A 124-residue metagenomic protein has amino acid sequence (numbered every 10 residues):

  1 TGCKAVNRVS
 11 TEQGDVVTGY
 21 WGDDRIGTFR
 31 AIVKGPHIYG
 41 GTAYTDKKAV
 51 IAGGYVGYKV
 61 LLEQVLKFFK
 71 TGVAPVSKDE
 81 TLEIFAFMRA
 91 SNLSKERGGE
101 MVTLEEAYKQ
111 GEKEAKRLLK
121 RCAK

Functional and structural regions predicted by a protein language model:
T1-P36, D79-A86: Rossmann-like dinucleotide-binding domain that binds NAD(P)(H)
G2, D23, A49-L61, R97-E106 (+1 more regions): Short secondary-structure transition/capping segments
G14, V60, Q110-G111: A short acidic, often aromatic-flanked loop/helix-cap motif at beta-alpha or helix-coil junctions that lines enzyme
V17-K47, I51-L62: C-terminal substrate-binding/catalytic lobe of Rossmann-fold NAD(P)-dependent oxidoreductases
T45-V50, L66-A74: Short, local alpha-helical segments
K59, E63, L82-F85: Generic alpha-helical structural signal
Q64-V65, S91: Generic hydrophobic alpha-helical segments
K70-K124: C-terminal helix-rich "cap/oligomerization" subdomain common to oxidoreductases
